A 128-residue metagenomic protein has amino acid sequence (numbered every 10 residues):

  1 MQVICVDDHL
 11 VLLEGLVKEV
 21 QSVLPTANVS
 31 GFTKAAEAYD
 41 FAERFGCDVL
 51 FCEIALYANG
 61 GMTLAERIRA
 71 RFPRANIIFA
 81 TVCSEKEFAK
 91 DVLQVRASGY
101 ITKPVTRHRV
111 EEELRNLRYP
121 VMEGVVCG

Functional and structural regions predicted by a protein language model:
M1-V11, L16, G31: Conserved acidic segment of CheY-like receiver
G31-V49: Acidic, metal-coordinating helix/loop segments flanking the phosphotransfer/catalytic sites of two-component signaling
K34, G60-T63: Acidic catalytic/metal-coordinating carboxylates
L56-Y57: The feature encodes the CheY-like receiver
C83-F88: Negatively charged, flexible loop motifs adjacent to catalytic sites in prokaryotic signal transduction proteins
V105-L114: C-terminal output helix
